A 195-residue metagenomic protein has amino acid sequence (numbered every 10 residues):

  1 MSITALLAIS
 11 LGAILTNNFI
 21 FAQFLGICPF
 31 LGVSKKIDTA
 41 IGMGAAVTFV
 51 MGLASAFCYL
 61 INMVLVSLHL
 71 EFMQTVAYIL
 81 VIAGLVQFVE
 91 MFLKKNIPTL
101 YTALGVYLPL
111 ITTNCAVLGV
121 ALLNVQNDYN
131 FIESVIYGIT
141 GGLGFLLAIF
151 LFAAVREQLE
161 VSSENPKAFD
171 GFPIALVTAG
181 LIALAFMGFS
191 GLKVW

Functional and structural regions predicted by a protein language model:
M1-L7, L60-M73, L122-V135, G191-W195: Helix-coil boundary and interhelical linker segments in multi-pass alpha-helical membrane proteins
L6-I20, H69-G84, I136-A148: Structural signature of hydrophobic alpha-helical transmembrane segments
A8-I9, T16, V47, G52 (+4 more regions): Hydrophobic core segments of alpha-helical transmembrane domains in multi-pass membrane transport and ion-translocation
L11-F49: Juxtamembrane transmembrane-helix termini in multi-pass membrane transport proteins
F24-G32, M91-K95, V106-L110, C115-D128: Generic transmembrane alpha-helix signature in multi-pass membrane proteins, especially transporters/channels
D38-F49, F72-Y78, L100-T112, K167-P173: Cytoplasmic-side transmembrane-helix entry/capping segments in multi-pass membrane proteins
L60-G105: Ordered, amphipathic secondary-structure segments that act as subunit-interaction surfaces in large macromolecular
E157-L176: Interfacial loop-to-transmembrane junctions
